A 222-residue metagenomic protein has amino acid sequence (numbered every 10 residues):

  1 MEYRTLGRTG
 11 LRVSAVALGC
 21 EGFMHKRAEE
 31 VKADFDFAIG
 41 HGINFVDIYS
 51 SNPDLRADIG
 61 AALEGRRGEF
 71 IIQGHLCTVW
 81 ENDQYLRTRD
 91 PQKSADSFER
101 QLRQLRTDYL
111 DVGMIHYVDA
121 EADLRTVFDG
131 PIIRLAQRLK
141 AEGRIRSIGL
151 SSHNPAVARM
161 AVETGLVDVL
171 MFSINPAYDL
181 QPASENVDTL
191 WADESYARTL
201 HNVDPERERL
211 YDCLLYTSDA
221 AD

Functional and structural regions predicted by a protein language model:
M1-G74, A141: N-terminal binding-site loop/beta-alpha segment at the start of enzyme catalytic domains that lines or forms
E2-G7, R56-G65, S97-L105, A158-V162 (+1 more regions): Short amphipathic alpha-helices and their capping/turn segments at secondary-structure boundaries
S14-L18, V46, I72-G74, G113-I115 (+3 more regions): Hydrophobic faces of well-ordered beta-strands that scaffold small-molecule active sites in alpha/beta enzyme cores
F23, T78, P176: Short glycine-rich anion-binding loops that position phosphate/pyrophosphate groups of nucleotides and phosphorylated
K26-E29, G40, L86-P205: Glycine/proline-rich, positively charged, aromatic-decorated active-site loop/lid region on the catalytic face
S51, G65-Q92, H116-D119: Structural motif corresponding to the early beta-alpha repeats
C213-D222: Conserved small/polar residues in nucleotide/adenosyl-binding loops
